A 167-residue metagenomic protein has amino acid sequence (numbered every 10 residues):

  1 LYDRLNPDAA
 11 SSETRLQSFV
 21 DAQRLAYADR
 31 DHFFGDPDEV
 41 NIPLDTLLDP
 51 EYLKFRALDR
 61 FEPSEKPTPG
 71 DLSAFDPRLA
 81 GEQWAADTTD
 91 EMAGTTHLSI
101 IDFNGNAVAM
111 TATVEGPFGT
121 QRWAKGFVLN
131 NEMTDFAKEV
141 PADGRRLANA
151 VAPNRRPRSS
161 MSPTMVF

Functional and structural regions predicted by a protein language model:
R4-T113, R122-A124, P141: Internal maturation/activation junctions in enzymes
I101-F167: Active-site rim segments in enzyme catalytic domains, especially the processed small/beta chain of N-terminal
